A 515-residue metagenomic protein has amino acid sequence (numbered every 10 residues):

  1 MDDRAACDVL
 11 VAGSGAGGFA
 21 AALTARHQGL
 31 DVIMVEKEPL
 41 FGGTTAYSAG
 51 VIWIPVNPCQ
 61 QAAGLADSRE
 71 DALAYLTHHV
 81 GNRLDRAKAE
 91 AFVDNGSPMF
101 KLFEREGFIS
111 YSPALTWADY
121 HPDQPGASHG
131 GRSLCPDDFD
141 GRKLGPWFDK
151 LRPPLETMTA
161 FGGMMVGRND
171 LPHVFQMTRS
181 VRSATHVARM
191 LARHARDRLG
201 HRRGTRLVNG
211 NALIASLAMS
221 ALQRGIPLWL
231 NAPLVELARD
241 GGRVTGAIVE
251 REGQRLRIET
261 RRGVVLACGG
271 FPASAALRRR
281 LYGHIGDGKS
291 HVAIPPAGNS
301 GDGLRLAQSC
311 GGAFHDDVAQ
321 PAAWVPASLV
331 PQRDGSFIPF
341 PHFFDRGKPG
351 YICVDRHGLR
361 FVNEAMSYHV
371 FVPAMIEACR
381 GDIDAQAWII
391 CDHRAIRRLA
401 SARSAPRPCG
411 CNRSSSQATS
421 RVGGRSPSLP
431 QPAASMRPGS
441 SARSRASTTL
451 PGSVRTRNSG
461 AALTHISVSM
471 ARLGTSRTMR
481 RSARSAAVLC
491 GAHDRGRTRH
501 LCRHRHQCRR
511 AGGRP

Functional and structural regions predicted by a protein language model:
R4, L23-T24, I33, L256-V264 (+3 more regions): C-terminal structured subdomain/cap of oxidoreductase catalytic cores
V9-M34: N-terminal Rossmann-like FAD-binding beta1-loop-alpha1 element of flavoenzymes
G17, L40, L359: Conserved Rossmann-like nucleotide-cofactor binding loop
K37-P227, G350-C353, M366, R394-I396 (+3 more regions): Conserved N-terminal/central alpha/beta ligand/cofactor-binding core
P39, R346-K348, T498-H500: Short, small/polar residue-rich loop motifs at catalytic or cofactor-binding pockets
P122, S128-G130, D137-H186, L304-L306 (+2 more regions): An anion/pyrophosphate-binding glycine-rich loop and adjacent beta-alpha core in soluble alpha-beta enzymes
G204-N211, Q223, R251-P331: Glycine-rich loop(s) and the adjacent beta-strand/alpha-helix scaffold that form part
E236, R243, G439-P515: A glycine-rich dinucleotide-binding beta-alpha-beta segment and adjacent secondary-structure elements that constitute
